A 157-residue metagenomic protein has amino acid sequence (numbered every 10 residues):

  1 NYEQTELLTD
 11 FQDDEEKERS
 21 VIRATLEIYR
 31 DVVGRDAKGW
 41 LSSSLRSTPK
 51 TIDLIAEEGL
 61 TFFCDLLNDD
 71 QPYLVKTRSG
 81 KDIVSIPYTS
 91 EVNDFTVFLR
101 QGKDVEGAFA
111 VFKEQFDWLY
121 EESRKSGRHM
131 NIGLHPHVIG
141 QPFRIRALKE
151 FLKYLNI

Functional and structural regions predicted by a protein language model:
N1-G39, S44-V84, F109-I132, V138-I157: Catalytic alpha-helical scaffold of carbohydrate-active enzymes acting on polysaccharides/glycoconjugates
D70-P72, S85-G107: Positively charged, amphipathic and often flexible ligand-engagement surfaces
